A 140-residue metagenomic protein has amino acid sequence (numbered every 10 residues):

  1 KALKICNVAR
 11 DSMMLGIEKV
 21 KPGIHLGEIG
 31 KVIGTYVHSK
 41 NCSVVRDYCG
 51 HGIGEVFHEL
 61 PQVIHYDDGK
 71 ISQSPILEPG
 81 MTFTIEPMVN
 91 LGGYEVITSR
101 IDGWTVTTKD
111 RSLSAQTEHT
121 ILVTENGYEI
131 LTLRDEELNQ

Functional and structural regions predicted by a protein language model:
K1-Q140: Active-site neighborhoods and metal-handling regions in enzymes and metal-associated proteins
